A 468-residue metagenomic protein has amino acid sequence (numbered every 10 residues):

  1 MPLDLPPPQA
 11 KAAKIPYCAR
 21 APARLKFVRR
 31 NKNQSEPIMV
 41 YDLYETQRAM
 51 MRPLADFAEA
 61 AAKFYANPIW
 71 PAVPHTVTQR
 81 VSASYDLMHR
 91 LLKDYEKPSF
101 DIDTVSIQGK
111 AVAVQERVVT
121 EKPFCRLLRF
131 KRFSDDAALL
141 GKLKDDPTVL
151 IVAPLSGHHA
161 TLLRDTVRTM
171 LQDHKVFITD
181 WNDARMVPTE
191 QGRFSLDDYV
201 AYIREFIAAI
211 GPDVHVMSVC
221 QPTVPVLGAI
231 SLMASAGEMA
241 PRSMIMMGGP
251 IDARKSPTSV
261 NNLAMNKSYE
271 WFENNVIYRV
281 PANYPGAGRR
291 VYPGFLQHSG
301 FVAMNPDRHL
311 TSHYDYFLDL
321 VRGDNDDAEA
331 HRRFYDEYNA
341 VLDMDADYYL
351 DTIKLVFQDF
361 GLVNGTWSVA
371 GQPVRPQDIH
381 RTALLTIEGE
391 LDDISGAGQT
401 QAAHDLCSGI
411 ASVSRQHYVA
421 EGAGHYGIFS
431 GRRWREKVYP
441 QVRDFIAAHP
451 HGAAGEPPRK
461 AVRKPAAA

Functional and structural regions predicted by a protein language model:
L3, I15-C18, P22-A83, P212 (+1 more regions): Alpha/beta-hydrolase-fold enzymes
Y65-A138: Low-complexity, highly charged intrinsically disordered N-terminal segments that act as targeting/localization
T104-S106, V112-V114, V118-R185: Short, surface-exposed "cap/lid" segments of acyl-processing enzymes
M186-P188, D198-V214, L227: Conserved acidic catalytic loop of the alpha/beta-hydrolase fold
S218-T223: Gly/Ala-rich beta-loop-alpha elbow adjacent to hydrolase catalytic centers
T386-E388: Short beta-strand/loop motif that positions the catalytic acidic residue of the alpha/beta-hydrolase fold
D393-Q399: Conserved alpha/beta-hydrolase "acid-adjacent" motif
G422-R433: Catalytic histidine-centered segment of alpha/beta-hydrolase-like enzymes
